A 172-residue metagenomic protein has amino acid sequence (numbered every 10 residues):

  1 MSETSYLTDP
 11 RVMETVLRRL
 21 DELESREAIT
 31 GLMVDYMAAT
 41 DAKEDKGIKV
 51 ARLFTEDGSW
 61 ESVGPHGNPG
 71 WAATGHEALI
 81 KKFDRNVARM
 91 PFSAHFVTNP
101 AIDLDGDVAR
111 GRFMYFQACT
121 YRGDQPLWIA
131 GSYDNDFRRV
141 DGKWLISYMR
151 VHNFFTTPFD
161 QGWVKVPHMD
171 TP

Functional and structural regions predicted by a protein language model:
M1-A42, K46-I48, R52, E56: Short, low-complexity N-terminal intrinsically disordered segments enriched in polar/charged residues
S2-L17, A88-P172: A beta-strand edge to alpha-helix "cap/lid" segment located at domain peripheries
A38, W60, V151: Active-site micro-motifs of SAM-dependent methyltransferase domains
K46-Y115: A solvent-exposed, acidic/Ser-Thr-rich amphipathic alpha-helical stretch
